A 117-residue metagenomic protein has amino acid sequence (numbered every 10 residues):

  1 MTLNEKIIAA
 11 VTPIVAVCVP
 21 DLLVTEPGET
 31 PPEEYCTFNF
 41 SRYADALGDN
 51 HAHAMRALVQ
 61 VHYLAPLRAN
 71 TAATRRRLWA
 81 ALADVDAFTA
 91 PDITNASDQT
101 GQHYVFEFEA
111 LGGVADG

Functional and structural regions predicted by a protein language model:
M1-D49, A69, T74: Small/polar-rich, solvent-exposed N-terminal microdomains that initiate assembly or binding
D21-V24, T37-F38, L47, L64 (+3 more regions): Broad hydrophobic/π-residue packing in well-ordered secondary structure
T30-P32, H51-M55, D98-Q102: A generic structural micro-feature
Y35-T37, A52-R56, L82: Short amphipathic alpha-helical segments, especially helix-boundary/capping motifs
N39-A44, V59, F108-G117: Long, continuous compositionally biased terminal/linker segments
D45, Q60-A65, V85-T89, A115: Glycine-rich loops and low-complexity Gly/Arg-rich segments that provide flexible linkers or classic glycine-based
H53-A69, Q102-G112: Oligomerization/assembly interface segments of phage tail-like spikes and tubes
R75-G117: Acidic-leaning, charged glycine-interspersed low-complexity segments
